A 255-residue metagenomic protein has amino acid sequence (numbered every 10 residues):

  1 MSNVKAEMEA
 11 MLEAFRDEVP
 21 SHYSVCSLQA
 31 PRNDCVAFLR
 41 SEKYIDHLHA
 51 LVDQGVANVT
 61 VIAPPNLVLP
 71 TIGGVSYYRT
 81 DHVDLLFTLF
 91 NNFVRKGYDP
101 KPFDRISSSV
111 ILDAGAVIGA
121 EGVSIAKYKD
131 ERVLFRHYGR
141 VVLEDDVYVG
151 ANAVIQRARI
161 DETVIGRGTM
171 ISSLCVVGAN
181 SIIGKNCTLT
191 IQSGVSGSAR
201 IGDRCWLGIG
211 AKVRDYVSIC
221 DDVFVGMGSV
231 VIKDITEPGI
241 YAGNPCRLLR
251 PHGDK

Functional and structural regions predicted by a protein language model:
M1-S109, G115-A116, A120-L134, D146 (+1 more regions): Terminal amphipathic alpha-helical/low-complexity segments used for targeting or macromolecular assembly
F38, P100-A242, C246-L249: Structural signal for interior beta-strand "rungs" in well-ordered beta-sheet cores of soluble enzyme domains
